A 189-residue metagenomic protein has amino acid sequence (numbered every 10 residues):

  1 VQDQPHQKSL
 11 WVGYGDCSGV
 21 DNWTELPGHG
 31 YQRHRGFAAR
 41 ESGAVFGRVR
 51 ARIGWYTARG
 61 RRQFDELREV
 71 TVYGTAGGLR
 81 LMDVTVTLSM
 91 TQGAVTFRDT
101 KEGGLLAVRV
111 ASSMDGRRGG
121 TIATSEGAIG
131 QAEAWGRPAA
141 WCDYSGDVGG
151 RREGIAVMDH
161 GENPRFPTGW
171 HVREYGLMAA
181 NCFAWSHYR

Functional and structural regions predicted by a protein language model:
V1-P5, T85, A94, R98: Beta-strand-rich N-terminal accessory domains
V1-W23, G120-W141: Extracellular/lumen-exposed scaffold segments
Q2-G78: Extended, loop-rich substrate-binding clefts of extracytoplasmic carbohydrate-active enzymes
V49, G150-R151, H171: Asp-box/BNR beta-propeller blade signature and adjacent active/binding-site loops in extracellular glycan-interacting
V72-L81, V95-D99: Short, solvent-exposed beta-strand/turn "edge" segments of beta-rich domains on protein surfaces
M82-M90: Short, well-ordered beta-strand segments enriched in hydrophobic/aromatic residues
A94-R165: Active-site/ligand-binding surface loops and adjacent short beta/alpha elements that line catalytic pockets across
I155-R189: Beta-strand-rich recognition/accessory modules
